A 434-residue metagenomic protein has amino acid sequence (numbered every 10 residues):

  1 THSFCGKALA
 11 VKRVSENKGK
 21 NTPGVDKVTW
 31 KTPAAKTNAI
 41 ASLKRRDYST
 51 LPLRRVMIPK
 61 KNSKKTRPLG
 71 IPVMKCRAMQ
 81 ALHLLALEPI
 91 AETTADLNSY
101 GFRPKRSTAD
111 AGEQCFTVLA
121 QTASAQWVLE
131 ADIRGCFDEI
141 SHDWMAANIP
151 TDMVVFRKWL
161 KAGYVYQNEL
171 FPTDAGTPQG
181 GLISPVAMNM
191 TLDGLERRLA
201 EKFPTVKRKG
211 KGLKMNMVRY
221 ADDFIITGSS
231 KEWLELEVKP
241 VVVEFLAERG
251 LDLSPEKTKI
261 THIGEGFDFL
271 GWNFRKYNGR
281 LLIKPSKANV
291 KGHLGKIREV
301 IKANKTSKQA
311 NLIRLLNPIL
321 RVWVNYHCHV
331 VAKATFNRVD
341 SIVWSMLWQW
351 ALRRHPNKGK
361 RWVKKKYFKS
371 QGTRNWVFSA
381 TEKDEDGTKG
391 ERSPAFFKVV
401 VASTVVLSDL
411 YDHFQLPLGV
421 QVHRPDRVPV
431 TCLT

Functional and structural regions predicted by a protein language model:
T1-A39: Non-catalytic, polymerase-adjacent accessory regions of viral genome-replication enzymes
V25, L85, A131-I133, S229-S230 (+2 more regions): Residues immediately flanking
S42, L97-N98, R103, D110-G266: Conserved polymerase palm-domain catalytic core
S49-N62, R157-P172, R314-N317: Active-site-adjacent bridging/hinge elements
L69-L84, E92-A95, S99, T108 (+3 more regions): Duplex nucleic acid-engaging cores and interfaces of nucleic-acid transaction enzymes
K161, Q167-L170, R249-W323: A conserved non-catalytic segment of reverse transcriptases and RNA-directed RNA polymerases corresponding to the late
E299-R361: Right-hand nucleic-acid polymerase module
M346, A351-L433: Extended C-terminal regions of large enzymes
